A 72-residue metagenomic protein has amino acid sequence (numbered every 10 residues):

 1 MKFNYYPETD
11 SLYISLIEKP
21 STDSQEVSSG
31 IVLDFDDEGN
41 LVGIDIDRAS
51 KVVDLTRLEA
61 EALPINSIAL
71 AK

Functional and structural regions predicted by a protein language model:
M1-K2: Absolute protein N-terminus
Y6-P7, D36: Short, acidic, Ser/Thr-enriched surface-loop or helix-capping motifs
P7, S11-D23, L63-I65, A69-A71: N-terminal intrinsically disordered, cationic/polar leader segments that include organellar targeting peptides
E8, V27-S29, E59: A generic structural signal for well-ordered coil/turn residues at beta-strand boundaries that shape enzyme active-site
I14-D47: Amphipathic, hydrophobic secondary-structure cores in small proteins
I44-K72: C-terminal structural segments of small proteins and small subunits
